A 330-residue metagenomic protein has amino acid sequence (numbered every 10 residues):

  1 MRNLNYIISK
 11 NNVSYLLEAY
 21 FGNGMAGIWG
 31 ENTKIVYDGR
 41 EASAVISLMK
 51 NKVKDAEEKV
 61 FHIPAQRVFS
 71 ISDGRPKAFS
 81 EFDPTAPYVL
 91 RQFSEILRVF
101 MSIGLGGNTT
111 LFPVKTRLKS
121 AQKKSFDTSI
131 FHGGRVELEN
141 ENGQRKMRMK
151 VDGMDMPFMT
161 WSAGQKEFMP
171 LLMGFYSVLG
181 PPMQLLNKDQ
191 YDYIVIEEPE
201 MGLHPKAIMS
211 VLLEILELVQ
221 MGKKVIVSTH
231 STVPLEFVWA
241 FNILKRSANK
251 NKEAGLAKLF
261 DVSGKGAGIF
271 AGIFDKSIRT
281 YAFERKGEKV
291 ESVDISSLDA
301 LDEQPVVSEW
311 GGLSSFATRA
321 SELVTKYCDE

Functional and structural regions predicted by a protein language model:
M1-Q92, P182, V219, E236 (+3 more regions): P-loop NTPase switch/coupling surface
T109-R135: Amphipathic alpha-helical domain-onset/packing element
F126, R285-G287, L298-A300: C-terminal regulatory/interaction module of P-loop NTP-utilizing enzymes
E137-K206: Conserved ABC ATPase signature
Y191-D192, G222-I226: Loop/turn-to-beta-strand initiation segments
S210, E214-M221, P234-F237: Conserved helical "switch/dimer-interface" subregion of ABC/ABC-like ATPase nucleotide-binding domains
S228-H230: H-loop/switch region of ABC-family ATPase nucleotide-binding domains
R279-R285: A conserved mid-domain beta-alpha-beta active-site/ligand-binding segment of alpha/beta enzyme cores
